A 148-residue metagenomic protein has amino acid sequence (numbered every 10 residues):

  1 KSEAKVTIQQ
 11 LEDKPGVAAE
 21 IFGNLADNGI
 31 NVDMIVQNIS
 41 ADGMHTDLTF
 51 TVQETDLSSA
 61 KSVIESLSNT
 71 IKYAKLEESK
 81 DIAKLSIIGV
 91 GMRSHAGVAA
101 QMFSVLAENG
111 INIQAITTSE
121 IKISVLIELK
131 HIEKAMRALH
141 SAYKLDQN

Functional and structural regions predicted by a protein language model:
K1-N148: A conserved regulatory-domain signal marking ACT and ACT-like small-molecule sensing domains and adjacent regulatory
